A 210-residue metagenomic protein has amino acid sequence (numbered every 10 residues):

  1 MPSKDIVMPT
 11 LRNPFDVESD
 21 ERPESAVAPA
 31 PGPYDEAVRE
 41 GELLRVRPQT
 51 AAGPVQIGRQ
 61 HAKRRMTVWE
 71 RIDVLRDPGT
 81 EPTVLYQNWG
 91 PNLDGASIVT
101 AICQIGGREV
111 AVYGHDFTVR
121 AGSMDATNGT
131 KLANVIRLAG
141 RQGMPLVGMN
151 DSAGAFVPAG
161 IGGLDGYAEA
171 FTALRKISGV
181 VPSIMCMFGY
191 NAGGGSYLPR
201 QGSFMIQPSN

Functional and structural regions predicted by a protein language model:
P2-I184, Y190, G195-Y197, Q201-N210: Terminal-region recognition feature
